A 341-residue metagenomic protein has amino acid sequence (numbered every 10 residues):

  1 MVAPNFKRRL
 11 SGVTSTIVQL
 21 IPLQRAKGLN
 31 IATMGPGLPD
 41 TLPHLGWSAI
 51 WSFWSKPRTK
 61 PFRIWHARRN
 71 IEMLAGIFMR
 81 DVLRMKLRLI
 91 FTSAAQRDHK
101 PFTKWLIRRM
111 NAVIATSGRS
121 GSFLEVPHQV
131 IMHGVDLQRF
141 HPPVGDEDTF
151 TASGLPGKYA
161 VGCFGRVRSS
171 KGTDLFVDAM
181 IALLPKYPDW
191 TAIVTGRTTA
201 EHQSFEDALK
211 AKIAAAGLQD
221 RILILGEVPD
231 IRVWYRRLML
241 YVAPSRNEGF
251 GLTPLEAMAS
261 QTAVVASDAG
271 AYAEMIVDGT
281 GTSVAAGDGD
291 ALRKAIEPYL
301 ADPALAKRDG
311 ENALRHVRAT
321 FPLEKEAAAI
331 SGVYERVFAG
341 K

Functional and structural regions predicted by a protein language model:
V82, E206-G226: Nucleotide-activated donor-binding/catalytic signature segment of Leloir-type glycosyltransferases, i.e., the conserved
I107-D146, L155-P156: Donor nucleotide-sugar binding/catalytic pocket of nucleotide-sugar-dependent glycosyltransferases
A152-K171, V177-I181, I193: Conserved donor-binding/catalytic core segment of Leloir-type glycosyltransferases
E227-V228, V233-L238: Short alpha-helical donor nucleotide-sugar binding micro-motif in glycosyltransferases
R246: Aromatic "clamp/platform" in nucleotide-sugar-dependent glycosyltransferases that forms part of the donor/acceptor
A263-S267: Short hydrophobic beta-strand element within catalytic cores of glycosyltransferases and related nucleotide-activated
D278, T282-D290, P298-A304: Conserved acidic donor-binding segment of nucleotide-sugar-dependent glycosyltransferases
P298, L305-T320, E326: A short, well-ordered alpha-helix in the C-terminal region of glycosyltransferases
